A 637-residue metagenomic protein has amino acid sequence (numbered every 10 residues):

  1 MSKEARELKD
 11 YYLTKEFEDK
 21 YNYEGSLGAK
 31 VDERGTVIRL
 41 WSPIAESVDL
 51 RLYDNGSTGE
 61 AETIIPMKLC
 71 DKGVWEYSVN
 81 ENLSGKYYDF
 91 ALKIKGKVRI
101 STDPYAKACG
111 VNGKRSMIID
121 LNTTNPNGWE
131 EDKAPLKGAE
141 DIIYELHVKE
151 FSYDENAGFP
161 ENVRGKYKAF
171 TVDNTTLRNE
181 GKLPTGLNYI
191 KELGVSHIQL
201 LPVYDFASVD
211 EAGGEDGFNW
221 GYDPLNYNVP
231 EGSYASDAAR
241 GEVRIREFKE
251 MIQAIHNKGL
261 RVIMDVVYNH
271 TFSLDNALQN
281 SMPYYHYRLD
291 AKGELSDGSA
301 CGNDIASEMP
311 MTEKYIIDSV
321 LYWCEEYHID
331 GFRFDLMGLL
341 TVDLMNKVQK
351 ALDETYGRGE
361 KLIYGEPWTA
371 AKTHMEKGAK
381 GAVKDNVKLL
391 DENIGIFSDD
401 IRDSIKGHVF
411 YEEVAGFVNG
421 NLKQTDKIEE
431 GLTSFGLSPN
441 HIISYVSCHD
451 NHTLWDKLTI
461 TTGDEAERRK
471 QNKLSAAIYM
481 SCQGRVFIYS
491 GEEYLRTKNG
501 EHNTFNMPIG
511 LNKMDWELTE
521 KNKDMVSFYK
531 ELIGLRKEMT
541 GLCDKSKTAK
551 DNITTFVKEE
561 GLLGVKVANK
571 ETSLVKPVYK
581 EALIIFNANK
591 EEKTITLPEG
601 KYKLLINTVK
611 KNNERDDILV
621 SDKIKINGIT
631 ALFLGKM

Functional and structural regions predicted by a protein language model:
M1-E33, E62, L69-V172: The feature marks proteins involved in alpha-glucan
R34-I38: Structural beta-strand segments of beta-rich domains
L40, F90, L146, I190 (+10 more regions): Conserved, mostly hydrophobic/aromatic
S42, G85-Y88, D617-M637: C-terminal beta-strand-rich structural cap/linker in extracellular carbohydrate-active enzymes
G59, I64-I65, L69, E215 (+4 more regions): Active-site-proximal helices and loops of the catalytic beta/alpha 8
A108-N156, I396-A466: Glycine-rich phosphate/pyrophosphate-binding loop and adjacent beta-alpha nucleotide/cofactor-binding cores
K149-Y327, M337-Y356, L362: Substrate-binding/active-site clefts of carbohydrate-active enzymes
L437-Y602: Loop/helix patches that line or flank the sugar-binding groove of alpha-linked glycan CAZymes
